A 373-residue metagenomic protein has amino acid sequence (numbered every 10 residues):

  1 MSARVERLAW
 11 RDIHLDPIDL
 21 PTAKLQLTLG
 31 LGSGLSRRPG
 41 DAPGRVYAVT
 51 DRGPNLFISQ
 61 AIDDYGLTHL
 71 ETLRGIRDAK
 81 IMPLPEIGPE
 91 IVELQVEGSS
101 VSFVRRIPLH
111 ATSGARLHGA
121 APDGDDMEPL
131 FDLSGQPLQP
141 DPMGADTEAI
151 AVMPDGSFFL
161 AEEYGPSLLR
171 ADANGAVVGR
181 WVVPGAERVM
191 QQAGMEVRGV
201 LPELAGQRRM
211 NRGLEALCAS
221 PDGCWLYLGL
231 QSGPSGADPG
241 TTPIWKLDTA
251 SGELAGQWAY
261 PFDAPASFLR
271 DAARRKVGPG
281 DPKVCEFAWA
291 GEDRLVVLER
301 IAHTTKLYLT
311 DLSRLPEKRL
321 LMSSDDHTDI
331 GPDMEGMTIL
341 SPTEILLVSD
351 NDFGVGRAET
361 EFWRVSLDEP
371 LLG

Functional and structural regions predicted by a protein language model:
M1-G373: Sequence/structural signature of beta-propeller domains
